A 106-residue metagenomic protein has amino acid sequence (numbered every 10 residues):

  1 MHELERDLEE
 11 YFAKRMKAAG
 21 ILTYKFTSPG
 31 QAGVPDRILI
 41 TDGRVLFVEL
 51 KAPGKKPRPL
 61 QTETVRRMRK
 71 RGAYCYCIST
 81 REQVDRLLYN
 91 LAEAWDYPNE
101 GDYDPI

Functional and structural regions predicted by a protein language model:
M1-I106: Catalytic phosphate/metal-binding cores of nucleic-acid and nucleotide-processing enzymes, i.e., regions that mediate
